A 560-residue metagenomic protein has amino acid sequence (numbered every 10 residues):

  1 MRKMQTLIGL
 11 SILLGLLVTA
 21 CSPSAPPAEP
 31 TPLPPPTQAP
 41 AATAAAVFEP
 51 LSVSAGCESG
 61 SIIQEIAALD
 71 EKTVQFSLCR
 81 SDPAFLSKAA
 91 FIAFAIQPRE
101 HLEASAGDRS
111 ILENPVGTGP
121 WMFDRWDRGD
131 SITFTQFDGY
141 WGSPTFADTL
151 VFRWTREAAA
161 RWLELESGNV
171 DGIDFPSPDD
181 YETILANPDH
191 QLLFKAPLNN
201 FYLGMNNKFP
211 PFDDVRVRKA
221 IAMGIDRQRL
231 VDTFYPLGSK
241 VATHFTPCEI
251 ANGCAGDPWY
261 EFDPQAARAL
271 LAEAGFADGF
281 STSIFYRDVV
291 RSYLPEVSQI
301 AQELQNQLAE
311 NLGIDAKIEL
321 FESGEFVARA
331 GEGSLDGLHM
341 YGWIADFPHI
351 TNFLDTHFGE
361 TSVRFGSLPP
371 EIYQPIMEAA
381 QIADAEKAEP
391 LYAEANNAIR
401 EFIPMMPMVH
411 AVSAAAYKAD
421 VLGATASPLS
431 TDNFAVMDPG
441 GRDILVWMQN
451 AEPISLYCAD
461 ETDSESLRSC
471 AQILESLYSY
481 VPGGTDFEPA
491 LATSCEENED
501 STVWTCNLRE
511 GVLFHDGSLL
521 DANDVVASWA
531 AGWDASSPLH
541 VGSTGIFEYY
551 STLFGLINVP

Functional and structural regions predicted by a protein language model:
A41, G56-A67, V231, E310 (+5 more regions): Extracytoplasmic/peripheral linker and loop segments enriched in polar/acidic and small residues with frequent Thr/Pro
A42-A45, E325-I382, T425, C458-D463 (+1 more regions): Acidic-aromatic pocket-rim loops
A42-E100, D524, S537-P560: Surface-exposed binding/hinge segments that line and control ligand-binding clefts or catalytic entry sites
R109, F137-T183, R509, W529-A531: Ligand-site clamp/hinge motif
N114-T118, M448-E499: N-terminal lobe/hinge region of extracytoplasmic solute-binding protein
R128, A272-A345, A385, S413 (+1 more regions): Ligand/substrate-recognition segments at binding pockets and active sites
K240-A274, V289-Q299, F434: Structural transition elements
A415-L445: Long beta-strand-rich cores associated with HINT superfamily self-processing modules
